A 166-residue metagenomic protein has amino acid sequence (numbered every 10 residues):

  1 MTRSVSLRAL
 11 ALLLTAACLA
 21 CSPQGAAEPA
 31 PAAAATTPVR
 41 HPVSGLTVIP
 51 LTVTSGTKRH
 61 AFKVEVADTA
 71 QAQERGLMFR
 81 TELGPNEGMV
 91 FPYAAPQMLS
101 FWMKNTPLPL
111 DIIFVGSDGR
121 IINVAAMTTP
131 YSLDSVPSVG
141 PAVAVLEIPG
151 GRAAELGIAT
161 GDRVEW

Functional and structural regions predicted by a protein language model:
M1-A11: Bacterial N-terminal signal peptides that target proteins for export
A17-A20: C-terminal motif of bacterial Sec signal peptides marking the signal peptidase cleavage site
S22-W166: Compact, glycine-rich, soluble single-domain proteins
